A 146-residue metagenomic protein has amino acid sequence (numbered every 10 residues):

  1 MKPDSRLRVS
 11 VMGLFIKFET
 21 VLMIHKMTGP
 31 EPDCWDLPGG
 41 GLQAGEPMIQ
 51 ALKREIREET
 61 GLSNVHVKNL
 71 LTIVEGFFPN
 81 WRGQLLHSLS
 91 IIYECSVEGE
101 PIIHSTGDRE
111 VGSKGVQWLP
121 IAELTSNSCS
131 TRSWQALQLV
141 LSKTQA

Functional and structural regions predicted by a protein language model:
M1-V21, K68, I91-E94: Conserved N-terminal beta-strand and adjoining loop/helix that marks the start of the Nudix/MutT-like hydrolase domain
P3-L7, C34, G83-L89, D108-S113: A generic structural micro-feature
F18-T20, M27, C95-P101, I121-E123: Short loop segments at secondary-structure junctions
T20-E58, L62: Conserved Nudix-box catalytic region and its N-terminal flanking loop in Nudix hydrolases and closely related
K53, I73-G76: Internal catalytic or translocation cores that form aromatic/hydrophobic pockets or channels for amphipathic metabolites
S63-I73: A short coil-to-beta-strand element that immediately follows conserved catalytic motifs
E75-H104, V140: Active-site-adjacent beta-strand/loop module that shapes the phosphate/pyrophosphate-binding cleft
E94, H104-L137: NUDIX/MutT-family hydrolases
